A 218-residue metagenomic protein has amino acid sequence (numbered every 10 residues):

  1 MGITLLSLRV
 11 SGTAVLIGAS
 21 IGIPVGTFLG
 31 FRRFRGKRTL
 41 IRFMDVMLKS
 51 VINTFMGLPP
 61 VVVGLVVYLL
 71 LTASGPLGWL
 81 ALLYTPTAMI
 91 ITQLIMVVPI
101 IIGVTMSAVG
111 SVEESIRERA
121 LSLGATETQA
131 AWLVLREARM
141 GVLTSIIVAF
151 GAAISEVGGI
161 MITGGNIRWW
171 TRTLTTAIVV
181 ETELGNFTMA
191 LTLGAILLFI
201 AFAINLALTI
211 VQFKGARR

Functional and structural regions predicted by a protein language model:
M1, I162-F202, L206: Interhelical loop and adjacent transmembrane-helix boundary motif in polytopic membrane transport permeases
M1-L29, I146: Transmembrane alpha-helix signature in integral membrane proteins
M1-R9, K49-F55, L135, R139 (+2 more regions): Alpha-helical membrane-interface segments at transmembrane helix boundaries
G2-V10, T72-I100: Loop-to-helix entry region at the N-terminal start of transmembrane alpha-helices in multi-pass membrane transporters
G12, V104-T105, E127-G159, F213: Transmembrane alpha-helices
V25-V67: Cytoplasmic-entry segments and transmembrane alpha-helices of multi-pass inner-membrane transporters
R33-R38, M106-S115, L121-S122, T128 (+2 more regions): C-terminal transmembrane helix and the adjacent membrane-cytosol boundary/short C-terminal tail of inner/organellar
R42, L83-L121, V134, S145-A149 (+1 more regions): Membrane-cytosol interface at the C-terminal ends of specific transmembrane alpha-helices in multi-pass membrane
